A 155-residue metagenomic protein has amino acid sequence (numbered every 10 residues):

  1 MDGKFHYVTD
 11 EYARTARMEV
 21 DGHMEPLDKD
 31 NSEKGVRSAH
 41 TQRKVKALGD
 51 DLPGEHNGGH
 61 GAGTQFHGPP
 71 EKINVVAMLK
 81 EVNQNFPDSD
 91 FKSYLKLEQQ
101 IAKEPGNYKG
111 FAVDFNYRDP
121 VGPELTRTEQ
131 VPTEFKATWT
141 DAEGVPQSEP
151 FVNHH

Functional and structural regions predicted by a protein language model:
D2-H155: Domain-level detector of nuclease and nuclease-like folds in predominantly extracellular/periplasmic contexts
